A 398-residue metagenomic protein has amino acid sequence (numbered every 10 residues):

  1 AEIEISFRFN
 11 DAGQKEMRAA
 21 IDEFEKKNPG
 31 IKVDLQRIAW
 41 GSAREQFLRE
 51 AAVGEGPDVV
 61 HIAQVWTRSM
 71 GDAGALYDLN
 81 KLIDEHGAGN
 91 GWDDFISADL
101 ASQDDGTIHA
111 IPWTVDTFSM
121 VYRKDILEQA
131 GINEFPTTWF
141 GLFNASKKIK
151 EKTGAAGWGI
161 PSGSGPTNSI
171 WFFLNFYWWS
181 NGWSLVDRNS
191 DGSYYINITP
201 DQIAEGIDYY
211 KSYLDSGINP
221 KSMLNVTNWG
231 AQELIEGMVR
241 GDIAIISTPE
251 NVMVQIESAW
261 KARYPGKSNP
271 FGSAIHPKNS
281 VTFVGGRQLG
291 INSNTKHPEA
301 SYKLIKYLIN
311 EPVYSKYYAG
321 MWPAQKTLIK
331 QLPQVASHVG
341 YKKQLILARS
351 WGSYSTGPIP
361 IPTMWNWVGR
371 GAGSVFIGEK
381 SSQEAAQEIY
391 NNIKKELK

Functional and structural regions predicted by a protein language model:
A1-D11, I31-Q36, D58-V59, H109 (+2 more regions): Short, well-ordered beta-strand elements
A20-D94, Q103, D125-T137, I235-I245 (+4 more regions): Extracytoplasmic "Venus flytrap"/periplasmic binding protein-like
D22, K26-K27, K32, E128-A130 (+8 more regions): Extracytoplasmic/periplasmic substrate-recognition and gating elements
Q64-T117, E128, F143, I170 (+3 more regions): Hinge/lid segment of periplasmic solute-binding proteins
Y77-D94, S162-G165, N181-E205, S258-F271 (+3 more regions): Short, solvent-exposed loop/beta-turn-alpha elements that line the ligand-binding surface or hinge of extracytoplasmic
Q103-W113, F118, F143-Y195: Extracytoplasmic/periplasmic solute-binding protein
A145-K148, D191-L224: Glycine-centered hinge/linker elements that transmit conformational signals in sensory and ligand-binding systems
P265-A274, Y318-R370, S374: Long, aromatic- and glycine/proline-rich binding clefts that accommodate carbohydrate-like moieties
